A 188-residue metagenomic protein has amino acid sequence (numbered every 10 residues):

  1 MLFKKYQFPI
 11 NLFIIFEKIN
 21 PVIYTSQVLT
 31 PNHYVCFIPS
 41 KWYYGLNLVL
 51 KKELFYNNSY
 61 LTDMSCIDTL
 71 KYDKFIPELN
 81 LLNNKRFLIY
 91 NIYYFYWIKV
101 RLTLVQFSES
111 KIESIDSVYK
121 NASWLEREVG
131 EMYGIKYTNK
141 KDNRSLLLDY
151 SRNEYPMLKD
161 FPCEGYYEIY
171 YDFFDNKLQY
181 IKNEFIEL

Functional and structural regions predicted by a protein language model:
M1-L188: Terminal low-complexity/charged segments
